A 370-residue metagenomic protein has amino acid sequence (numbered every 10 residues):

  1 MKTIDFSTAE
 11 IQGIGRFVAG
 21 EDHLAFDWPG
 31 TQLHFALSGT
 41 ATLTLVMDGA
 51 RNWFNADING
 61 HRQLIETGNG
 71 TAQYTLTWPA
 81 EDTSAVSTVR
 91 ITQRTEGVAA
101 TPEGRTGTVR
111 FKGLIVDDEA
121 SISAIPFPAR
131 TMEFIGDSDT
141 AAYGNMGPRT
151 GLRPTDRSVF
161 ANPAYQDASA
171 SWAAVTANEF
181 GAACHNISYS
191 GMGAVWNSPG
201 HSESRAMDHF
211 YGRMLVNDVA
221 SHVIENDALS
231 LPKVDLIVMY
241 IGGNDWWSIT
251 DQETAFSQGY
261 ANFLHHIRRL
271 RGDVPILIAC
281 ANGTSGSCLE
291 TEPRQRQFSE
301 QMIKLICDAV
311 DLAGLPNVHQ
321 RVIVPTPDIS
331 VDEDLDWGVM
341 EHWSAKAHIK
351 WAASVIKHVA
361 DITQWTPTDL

Functional and structural regions predicted by a protein language model:
M1-A168, P367-L370: N-terminal secretory targeting modules
W28-G30, D156-Q258, S287-Q301, G338 (+1 more regions): Conserved SGNH/GDSL esterase-like catalytic core that processes O-acyl groups on lipids and polysaccharides
R51, S138-A142, Y189-V195, G243-S248 (+2 more regions): Solvent-exposed loop/turn segments at secondary-structure junctions within structured extracellular/periplasmic domains
I122-I125, A220-V234, H265-R271, I362-T368: Surface-exposed acidic, glycine-flexible loop patches that form ligand/cofactor-binding and adhesion interfaces
T131-I135, T140, C184-S188, D235-Y240 (+2 more regions): Structural recognition of the beta-strand scaffold that forms the well-ordered cores of secreted hydrolase catalytic
W172-A183, H266-P275, L305-V318: A structural motif corresponding to the C-terminal end of an alpha-helix and its immediate exit/capping segment
S202, N282-L370: Catalytic His-Asp segment of secreted/periplasmic serine-dependent ester chemistry enzymes
